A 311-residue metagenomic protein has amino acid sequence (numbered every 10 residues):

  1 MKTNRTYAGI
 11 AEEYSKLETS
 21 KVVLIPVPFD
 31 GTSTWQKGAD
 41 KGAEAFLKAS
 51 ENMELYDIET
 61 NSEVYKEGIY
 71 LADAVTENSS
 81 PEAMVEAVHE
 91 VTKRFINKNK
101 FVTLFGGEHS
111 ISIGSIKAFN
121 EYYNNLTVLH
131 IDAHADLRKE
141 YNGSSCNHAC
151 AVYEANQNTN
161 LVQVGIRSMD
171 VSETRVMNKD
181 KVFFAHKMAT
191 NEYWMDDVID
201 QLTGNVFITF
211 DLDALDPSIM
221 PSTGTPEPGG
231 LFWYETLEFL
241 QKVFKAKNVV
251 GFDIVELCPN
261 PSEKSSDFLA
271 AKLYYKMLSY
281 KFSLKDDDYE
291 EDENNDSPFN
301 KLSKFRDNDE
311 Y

Functional and structural regions predicted by a protein language model:
K2-F299, E310-Y311: Conserved alpha-helical scaffold segments that buttress catalytic/binding sites
